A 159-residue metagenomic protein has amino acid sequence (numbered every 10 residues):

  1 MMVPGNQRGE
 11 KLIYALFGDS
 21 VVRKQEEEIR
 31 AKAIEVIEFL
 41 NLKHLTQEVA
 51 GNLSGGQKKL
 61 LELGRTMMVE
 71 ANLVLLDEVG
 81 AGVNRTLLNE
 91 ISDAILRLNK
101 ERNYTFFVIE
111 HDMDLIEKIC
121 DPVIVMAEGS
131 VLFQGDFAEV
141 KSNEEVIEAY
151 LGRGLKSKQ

Functional and structural regions predicted by a protein language model:
G9-L45, L96: Conserved ABC ATPase "signature" region
V49-L53: Conserved ABC ATPase signature
V74-D77: Catalytic Walker B motif of ABC-type/P-loop ATPase nucleotide-binding domains
N89-E101: Helical segment within the ABC ATPase nucleotide-binding domain
E110-H111: H-loop/switch region of ABC-family ATPase nucleotide-binding domains
I116-K118: A short, surface-exposed alpha-helical micro-motif characterized by mixed small hydrophobic and charged/polar residues
